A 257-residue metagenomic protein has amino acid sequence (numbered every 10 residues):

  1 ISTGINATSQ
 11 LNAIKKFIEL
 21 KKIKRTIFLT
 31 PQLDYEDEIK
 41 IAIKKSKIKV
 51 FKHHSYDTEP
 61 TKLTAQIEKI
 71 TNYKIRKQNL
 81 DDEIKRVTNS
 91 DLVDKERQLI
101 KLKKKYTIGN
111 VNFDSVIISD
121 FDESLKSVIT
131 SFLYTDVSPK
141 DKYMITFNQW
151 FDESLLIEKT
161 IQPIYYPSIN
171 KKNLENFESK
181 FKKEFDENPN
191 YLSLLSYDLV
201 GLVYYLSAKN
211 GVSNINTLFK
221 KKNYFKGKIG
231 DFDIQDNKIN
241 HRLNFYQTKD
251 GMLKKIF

Functional and structural regions predicted by a protein language model:
I1-F257: Extracytosolic ligand-binding ectodomains
